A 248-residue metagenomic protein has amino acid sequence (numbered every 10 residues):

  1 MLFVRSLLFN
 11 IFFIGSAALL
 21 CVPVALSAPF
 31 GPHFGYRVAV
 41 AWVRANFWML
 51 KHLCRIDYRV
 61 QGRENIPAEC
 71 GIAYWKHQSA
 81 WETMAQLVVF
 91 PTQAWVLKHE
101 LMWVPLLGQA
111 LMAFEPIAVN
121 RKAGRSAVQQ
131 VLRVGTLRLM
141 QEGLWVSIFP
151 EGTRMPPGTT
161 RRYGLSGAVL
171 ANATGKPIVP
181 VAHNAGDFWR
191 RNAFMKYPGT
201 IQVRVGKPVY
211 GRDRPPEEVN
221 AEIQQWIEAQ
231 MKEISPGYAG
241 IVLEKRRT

Functional and structural regions predicted by a protein language model:
M1-A28, R37, A41, E64-I66 (+2 more regions): Membrane-interfacial terminal anchoring regions of lipid-handling membrane enzymes
A17, C21-V40, R44, K51-L53 (+1 more regions): Catalytic core of membrane glycerolipid acyltransferases/transacylases, capturing the structured, soluble-facing
M49, V60-R63: Conserved N-terminal glycine/acidic-rich loop preference
Y58-V60, V203: Generic structural signal for residues in well-ordered beta-strands
V60, I117-N120, G211: Short acidic-hydrophobic, aromatic-tinged amphipathic segments that line or gate anion-handling sites
R63-P67, M195-K196: A short beta-turn/loop motif at secondary-structure boundaries
Q129-T248: Non-catalytic C-terminal accessory region of glycerolipid acyltransferases and related lyso-lipid remodeling enzymes
